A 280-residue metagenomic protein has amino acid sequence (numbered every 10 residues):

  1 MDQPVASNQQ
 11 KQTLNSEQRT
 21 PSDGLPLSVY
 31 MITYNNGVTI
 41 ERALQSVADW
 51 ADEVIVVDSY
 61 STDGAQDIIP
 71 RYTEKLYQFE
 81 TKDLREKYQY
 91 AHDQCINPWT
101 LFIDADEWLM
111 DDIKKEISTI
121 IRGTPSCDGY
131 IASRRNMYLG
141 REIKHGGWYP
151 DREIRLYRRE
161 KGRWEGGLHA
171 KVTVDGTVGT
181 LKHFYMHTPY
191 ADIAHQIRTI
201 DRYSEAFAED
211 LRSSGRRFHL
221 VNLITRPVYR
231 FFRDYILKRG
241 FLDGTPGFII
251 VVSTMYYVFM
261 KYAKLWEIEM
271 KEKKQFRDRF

Functional and structural regions predicted by a protein language model:
M1-S46: N-proximal low-complexity "stem/linker" segments adjacent to membrane-targeting elements
G24, E74, C95-P98, S126: Active-site acidic short loop of glycosyltransferases
L27, E74-K75, V178: Short, conserved active-site loop motifs that form the nucleotide-linked donor/cofactor pocket
V38-E41, D63-Y72, D112-I113: Acidic helix N-cap motif at the loop->helix transition within catalytic regions of sugar-transfer enzymes
S46, W50, D58-D67, T81 (+1 more regions): A conserved acidic beta->alpha catalytic loop
I55: Conserved beta-strand positions in the Rossmann-like core of class I SAM-dependent methyltransferases
Q66-I96: Conserved donor nucleotide-binding strand/loop of the catalytic core
E86-H92, W99-I103, M110-E272, R279-F280: Catalytic-site signature of metal-activated, phosphate-bearing donor transferases, centered on the GT-A/GT-A-like
